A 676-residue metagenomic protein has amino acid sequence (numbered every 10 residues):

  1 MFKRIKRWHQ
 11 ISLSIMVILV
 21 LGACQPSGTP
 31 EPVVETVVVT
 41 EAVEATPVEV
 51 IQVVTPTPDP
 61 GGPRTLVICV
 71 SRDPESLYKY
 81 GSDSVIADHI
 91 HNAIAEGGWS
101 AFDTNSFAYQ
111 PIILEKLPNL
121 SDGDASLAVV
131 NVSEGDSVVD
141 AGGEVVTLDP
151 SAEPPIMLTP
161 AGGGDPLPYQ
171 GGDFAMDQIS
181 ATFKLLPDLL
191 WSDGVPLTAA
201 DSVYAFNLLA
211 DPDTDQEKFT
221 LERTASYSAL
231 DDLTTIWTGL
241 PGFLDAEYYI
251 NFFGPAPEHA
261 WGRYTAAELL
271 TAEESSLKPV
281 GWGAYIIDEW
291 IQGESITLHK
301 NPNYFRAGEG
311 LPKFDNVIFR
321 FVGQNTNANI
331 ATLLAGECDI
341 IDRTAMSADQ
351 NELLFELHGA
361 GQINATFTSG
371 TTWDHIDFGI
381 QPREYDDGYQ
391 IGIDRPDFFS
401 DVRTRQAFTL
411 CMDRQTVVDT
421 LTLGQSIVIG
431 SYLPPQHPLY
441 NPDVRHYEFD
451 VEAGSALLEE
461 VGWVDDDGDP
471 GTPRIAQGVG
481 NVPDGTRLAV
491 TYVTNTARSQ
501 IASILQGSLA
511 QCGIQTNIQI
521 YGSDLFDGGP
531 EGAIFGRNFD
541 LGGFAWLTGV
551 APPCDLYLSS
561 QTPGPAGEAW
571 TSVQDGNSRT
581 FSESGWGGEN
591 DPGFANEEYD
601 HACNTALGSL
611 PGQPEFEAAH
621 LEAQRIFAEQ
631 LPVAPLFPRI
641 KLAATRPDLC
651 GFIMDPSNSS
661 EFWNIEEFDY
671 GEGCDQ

Functional and structural regions predicted by a protein language model:
T57, I68, Q292-E294, R320 (+9 more regions): Ligand/substrate-recognition segments at binding pockets and active sites
T65-V70, A95, L197-N207, D232-T238 (+10 more regions): Alpha-helical secondary-structure segments
V67-G172, V280: N-terminal lobe/hinge region of extracytoplasmic solute-binding protein
D103-A108, A210-D211, E222, N251-I318 (+3 more regions): Gly/Pro-rich hinge or "lid" segments in bacterial periplasmic/extracellular proteins
S121-E134, V138-D140, V145-Q170, E294-G308 (+4 more regions): Append "and occasionally in soluble cytosolic enzymes with long acidic Gly/Pro-rich linkers
S180-K184, L190, P196-V203, E217-A267 (+2 more regions): Surface-exposed binding/hinge segments that line and control ligand-binding clefts or catalytic entry sites
L185-L186, V203, L208, E273-S276 (+3 more regions): Ligand-site clamp/hinge motif
D397-Q406, L410, V418-D419, A456 (+4 more regions): Extracytoplasmic/peripheral linker and loop segments enriched in polar/acidic and small residues with frequent Thr/Pro
